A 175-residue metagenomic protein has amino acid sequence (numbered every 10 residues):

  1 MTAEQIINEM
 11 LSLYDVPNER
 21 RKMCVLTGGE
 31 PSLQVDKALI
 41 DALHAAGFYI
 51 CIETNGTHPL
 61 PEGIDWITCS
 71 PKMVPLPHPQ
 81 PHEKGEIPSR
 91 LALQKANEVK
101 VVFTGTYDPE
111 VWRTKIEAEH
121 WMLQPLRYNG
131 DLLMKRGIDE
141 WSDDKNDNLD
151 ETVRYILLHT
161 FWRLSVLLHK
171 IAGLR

Functional and structural regions predicted by a protein language model:
M1-I64: Conserved Radical SAM active-site core
D15, G105-R175: Auxiliary Fe-S-binding modules of radical SAM enzymes
P17-K22, G47-Y49, I64, Q94-A96 (+2 more regions): A general structural motif
C24, I50-I52, I67-C69, N97-V101 (+2 more regions): Hydrophobic faces of well-ordered beta-strands that scaffold small-molecule active sites in alpha/beta enzyme cores
I52-P59, P71, T104-Y107: Short, polar loop motifs at secondary-structure junctions
G56-T57, S70-P79, P125-G130: Short, acidic/turn-prone active-site loops that include or flank metal/cofactor- and phosphate-binding residues
T57-D65, R90-Q94, E110-E117: Short loop/helix-cap segments at secondary-structure boundaries that form the rim of catalytic
I64-K95: Anionic-ligand binding region
